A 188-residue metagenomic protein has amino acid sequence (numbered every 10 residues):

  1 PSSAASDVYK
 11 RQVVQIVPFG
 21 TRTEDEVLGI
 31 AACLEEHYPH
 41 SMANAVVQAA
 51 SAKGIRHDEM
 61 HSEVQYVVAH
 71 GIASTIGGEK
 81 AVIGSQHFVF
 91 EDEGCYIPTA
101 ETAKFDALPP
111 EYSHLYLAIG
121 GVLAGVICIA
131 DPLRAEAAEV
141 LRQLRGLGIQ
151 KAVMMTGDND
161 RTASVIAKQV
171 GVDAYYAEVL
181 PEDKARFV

Functional and structural regions predicted by a protein language model:
P1-A5, Y9: Single conserved hydrophobic/aromatic residue that forms the stacking wall/gate of nucleotide- or nucleobase-binding
A4-A5, A31, A43, A163 (+1 more regions): Small-residue (primarily alanine) positions within well-ordered alpha-helices, especially packing/interaction faces
K10-A32: Basic, amphipathic juxtamembrane/active-site segments that coordinate anionic phosphate or diphosphate groups
L34-Y38: N-terminal alpha-helical signal peptides/signal-anchor transmembrane segments
M42, K53-V165: Signature of the cytosolic headpiece of P-type E1-E2 ATPases
H57-E59, D173-L180: Short hydrophobic/aromatic-enriched beta-strand-loop microsegments
V179-V188: C-terminal cap/substrate-recognition subdomain and adjoining C-terminal extension of metal-dependent phosphatase-like
